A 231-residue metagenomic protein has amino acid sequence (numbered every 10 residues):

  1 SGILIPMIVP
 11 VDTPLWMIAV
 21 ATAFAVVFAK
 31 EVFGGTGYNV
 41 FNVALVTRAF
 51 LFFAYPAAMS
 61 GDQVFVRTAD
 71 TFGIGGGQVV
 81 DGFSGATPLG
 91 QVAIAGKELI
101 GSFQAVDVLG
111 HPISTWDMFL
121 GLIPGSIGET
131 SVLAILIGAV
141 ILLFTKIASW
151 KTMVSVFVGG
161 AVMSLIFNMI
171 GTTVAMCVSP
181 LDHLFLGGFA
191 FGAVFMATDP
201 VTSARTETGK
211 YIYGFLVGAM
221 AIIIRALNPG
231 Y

Functional and structural regions predicted by a protein language model:
S1, M17-A23, Y38-A49, W150-V158 (+2 more regions): Cytoplasmic-side transmembrane-helix entry/capping segments in multi-pass membrane proteins
S1-P6, M17-A21, A25, A29 (+8 more regions): Alpha-helical transmembrane segments in multi-pass membrane proteins
G2-P10, L136-L142, F191-A197: Generic transmembrane alpha-helix motif of multi-pass integral membrane proteins
I8-A19, G34-F41, P56-R67, M169-T172: Transmembrane alpha-helix boundary signature
V9-I18, E129, T145-S149, L227-Y231: Transmembrane helix interruption/hinge and helix-loop junction motifs
V11-A21, M118, L122-V132, M176-F189: Structural signature of hydrophobic alpha-helical transmembrane segments
G37-I135: Long hydrophobic alpha-helical segments that form multi-pass transmembrane helix bundles in integral membrane proteins
I141-K151, S164-Y231: Hydrophobic alpha-helical bundle architecture
